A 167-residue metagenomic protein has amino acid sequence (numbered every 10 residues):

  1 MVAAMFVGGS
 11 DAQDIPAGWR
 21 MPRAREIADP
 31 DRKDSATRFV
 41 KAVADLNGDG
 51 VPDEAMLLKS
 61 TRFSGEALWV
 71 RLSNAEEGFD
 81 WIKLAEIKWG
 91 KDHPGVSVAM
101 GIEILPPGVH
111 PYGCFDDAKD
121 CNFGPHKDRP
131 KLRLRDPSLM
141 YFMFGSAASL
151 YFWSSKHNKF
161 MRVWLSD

Functional and structural regions predicted by a protein language model:
M1-M5: Bacterial N-terminal signal peptides
G8-D14, K91-D167: Acidic, small-residue rich beta-repeat scaffolds with periodic aromatic anchors
G9-A44: Terminal domain-start segments
Q13-P22, S64-W89, L150-H157: Beta-propeller blade repeat segments, especially FG-GAP/WD-type strand-to-loop junctions in 6- to 7-bladed propeller
R32, L58-S60, Y141: Short consensus segments that form the blades of beta-propeller domains, in both extracellular/periplasmic
D45-N47, V51, S60: Calcium-coordinating acidic loop motifs
T61-R62, A147: Solvent-exposed loop/turn segments at secondary-structure junctions within structured extracellular/periplasmic domains
